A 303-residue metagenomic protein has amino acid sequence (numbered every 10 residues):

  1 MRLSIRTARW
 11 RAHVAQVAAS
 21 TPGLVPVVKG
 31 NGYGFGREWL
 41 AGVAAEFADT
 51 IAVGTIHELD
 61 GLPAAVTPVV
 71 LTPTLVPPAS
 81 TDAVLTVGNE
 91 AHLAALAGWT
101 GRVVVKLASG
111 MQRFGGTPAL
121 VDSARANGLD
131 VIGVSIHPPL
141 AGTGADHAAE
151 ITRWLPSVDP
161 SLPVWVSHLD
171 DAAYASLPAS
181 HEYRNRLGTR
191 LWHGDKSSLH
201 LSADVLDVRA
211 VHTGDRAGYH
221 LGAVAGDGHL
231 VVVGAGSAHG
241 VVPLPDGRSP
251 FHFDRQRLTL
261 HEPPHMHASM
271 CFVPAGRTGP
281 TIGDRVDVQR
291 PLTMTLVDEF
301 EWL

Functional and structural regions predicted by a protein language model:
R2-A12, P22-S157, S161-P163: Active-site-proximal beta-alpha core segment in soluble small-molecule metabolic enzymes
L3-T7, R11-V14, P26, T74-V76 (+3 more regions): Active-site anion/phosphate-binding pocket segments in diverse small-molecule metabolic enzymes
